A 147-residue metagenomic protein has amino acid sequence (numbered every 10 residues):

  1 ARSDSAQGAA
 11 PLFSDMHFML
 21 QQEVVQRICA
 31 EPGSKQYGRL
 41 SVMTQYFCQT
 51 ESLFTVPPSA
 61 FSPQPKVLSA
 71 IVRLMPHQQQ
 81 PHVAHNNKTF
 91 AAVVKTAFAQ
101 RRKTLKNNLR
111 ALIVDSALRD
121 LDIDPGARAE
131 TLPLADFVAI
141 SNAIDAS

Functional and structural regions predicted by a protein language model:
A1-T131, A139, D145-S147: Class I S-adenosyl-L-methionine
L134: Short helix-start
